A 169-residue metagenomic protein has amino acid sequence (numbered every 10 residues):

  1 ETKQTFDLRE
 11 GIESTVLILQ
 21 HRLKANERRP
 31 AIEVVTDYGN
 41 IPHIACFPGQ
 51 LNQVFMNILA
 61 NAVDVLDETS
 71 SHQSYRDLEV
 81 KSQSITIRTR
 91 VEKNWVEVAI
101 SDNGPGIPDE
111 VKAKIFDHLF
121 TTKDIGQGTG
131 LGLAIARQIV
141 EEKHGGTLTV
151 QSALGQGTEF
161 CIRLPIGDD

Functional and structural regions predicted by a protein language model:
E1, H43-C46, T122: Conserved micro-motifs of the catalytic ATP-binding
T2-Q4, K24-A31, V63-V96: ATP-lid-like helix-loop hinge signature
Q4-L17, V35: A conserved beta-strand-to-alpha-helix junction within the catalytic ATP-binding
L8, G106-K114, G128: Short helix N-cap motif at coil->helix boundaries in the Bergerat
R28-H43: Conserved catalytic submotifs in the C-terminal HATPase_c
G132, A136-R137: Short alpha-helical Gxxx[C/S/T] motif in the catalytic ATP-binding
V140-E141: Detector for a conserved hydrophobic position within an alpha-helical segment of the HATPase_c
H144-Q151: Glycine-rich ATP-binding loops of the HATPase_c
